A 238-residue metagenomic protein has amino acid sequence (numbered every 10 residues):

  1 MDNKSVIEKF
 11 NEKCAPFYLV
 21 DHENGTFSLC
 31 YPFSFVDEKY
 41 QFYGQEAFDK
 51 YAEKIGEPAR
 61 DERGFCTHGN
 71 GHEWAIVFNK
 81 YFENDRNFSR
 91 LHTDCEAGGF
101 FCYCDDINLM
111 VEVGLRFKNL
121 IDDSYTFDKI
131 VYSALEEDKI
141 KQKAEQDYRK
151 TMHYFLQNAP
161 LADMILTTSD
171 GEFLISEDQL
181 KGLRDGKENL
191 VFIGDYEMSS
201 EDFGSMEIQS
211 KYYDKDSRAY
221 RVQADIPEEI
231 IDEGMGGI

Functional and structural regions predicted by a protein language model:
M1-E177, G182-K187, E197-F203: Structured alpha/beta or helical-core interaction and ligand-binding surfaces enriched in interleaved
G182, G194, A219, A224 (+1 more regions): Small side chains
M198-I230: Short, mixed-charge low-complexity intrinsically disordered segments
E229-I238: Non-Sec secretion/translocation targeting segments of pathogen effectors
